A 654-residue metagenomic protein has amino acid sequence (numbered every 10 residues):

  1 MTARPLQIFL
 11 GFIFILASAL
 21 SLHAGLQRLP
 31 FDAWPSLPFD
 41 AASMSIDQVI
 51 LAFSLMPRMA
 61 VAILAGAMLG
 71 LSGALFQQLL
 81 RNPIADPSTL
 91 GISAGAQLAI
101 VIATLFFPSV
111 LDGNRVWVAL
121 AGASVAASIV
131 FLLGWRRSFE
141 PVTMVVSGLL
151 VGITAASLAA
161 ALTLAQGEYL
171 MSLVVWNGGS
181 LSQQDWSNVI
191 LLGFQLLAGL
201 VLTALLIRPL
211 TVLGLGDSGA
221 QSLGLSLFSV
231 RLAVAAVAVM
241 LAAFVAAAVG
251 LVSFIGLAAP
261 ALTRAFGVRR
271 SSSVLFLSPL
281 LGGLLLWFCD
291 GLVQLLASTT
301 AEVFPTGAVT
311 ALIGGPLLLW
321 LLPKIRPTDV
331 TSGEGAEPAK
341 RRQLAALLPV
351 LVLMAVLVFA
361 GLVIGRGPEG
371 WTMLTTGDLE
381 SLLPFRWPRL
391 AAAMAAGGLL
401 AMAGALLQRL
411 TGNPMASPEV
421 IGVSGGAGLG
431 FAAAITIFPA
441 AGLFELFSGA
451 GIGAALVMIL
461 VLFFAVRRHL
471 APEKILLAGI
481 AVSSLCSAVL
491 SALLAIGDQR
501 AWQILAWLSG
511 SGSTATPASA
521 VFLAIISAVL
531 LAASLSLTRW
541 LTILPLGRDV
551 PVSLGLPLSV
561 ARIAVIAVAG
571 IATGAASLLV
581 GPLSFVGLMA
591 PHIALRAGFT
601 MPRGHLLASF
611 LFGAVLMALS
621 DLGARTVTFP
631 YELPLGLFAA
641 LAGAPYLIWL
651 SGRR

Functional and structural regions predicted by a protein language model:
M1-R654: Alpha-helical transmembrane segments in inner-membrane proteins
